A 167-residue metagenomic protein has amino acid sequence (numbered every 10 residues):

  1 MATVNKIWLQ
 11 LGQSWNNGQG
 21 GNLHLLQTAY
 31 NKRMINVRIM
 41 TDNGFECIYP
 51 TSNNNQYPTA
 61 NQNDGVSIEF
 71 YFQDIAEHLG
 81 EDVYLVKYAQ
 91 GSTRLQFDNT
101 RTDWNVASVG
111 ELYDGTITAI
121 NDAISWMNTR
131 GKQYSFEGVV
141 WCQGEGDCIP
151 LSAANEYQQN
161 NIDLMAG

Functional and structural regions predicted by a protein language model:
M1-G167: Cell-envelope and extracellular/periplasmic
